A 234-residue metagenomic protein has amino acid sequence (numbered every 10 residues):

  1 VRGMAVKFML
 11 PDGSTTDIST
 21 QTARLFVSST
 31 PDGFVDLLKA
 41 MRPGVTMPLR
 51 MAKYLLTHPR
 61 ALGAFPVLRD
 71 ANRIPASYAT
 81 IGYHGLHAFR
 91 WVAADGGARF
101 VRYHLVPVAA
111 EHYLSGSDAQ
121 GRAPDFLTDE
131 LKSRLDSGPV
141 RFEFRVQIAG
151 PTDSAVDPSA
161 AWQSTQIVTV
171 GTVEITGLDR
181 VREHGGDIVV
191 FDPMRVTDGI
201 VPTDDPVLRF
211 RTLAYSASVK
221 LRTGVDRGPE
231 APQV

Functional and structural regions predicted by a protein language model:
V1-V234: Active-site-adjacent core segments of small-molecule enzymes
